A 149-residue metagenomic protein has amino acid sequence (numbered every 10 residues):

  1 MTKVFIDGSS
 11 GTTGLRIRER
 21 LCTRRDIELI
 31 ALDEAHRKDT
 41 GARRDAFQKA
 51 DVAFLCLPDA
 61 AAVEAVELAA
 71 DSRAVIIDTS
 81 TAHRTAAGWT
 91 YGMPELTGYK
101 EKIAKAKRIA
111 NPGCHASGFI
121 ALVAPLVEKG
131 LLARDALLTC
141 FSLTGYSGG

Functional and structural regions predicted by a protein language model:
M1-G149: N-terminal Rossmann-like NAD(P) cofactor-binding subdomain of oxidoreductases, focused on the glycine-rich
